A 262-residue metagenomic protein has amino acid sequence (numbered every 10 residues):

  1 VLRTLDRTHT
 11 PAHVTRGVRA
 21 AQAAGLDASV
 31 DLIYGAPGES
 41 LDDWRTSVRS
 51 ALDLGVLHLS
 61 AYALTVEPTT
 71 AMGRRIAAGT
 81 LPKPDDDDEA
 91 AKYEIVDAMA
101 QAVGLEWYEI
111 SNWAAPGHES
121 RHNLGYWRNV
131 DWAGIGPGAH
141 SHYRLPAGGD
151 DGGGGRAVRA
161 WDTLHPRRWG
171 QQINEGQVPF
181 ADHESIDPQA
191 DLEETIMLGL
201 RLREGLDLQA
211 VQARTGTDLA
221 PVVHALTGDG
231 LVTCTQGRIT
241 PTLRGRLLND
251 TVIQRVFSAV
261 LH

Functional and structural regions predicted by a protein language model:
V1-T215, L261: C-terminal scaffold of the Radical SAM
R214-G228: Short amphipathic alpha-helical interaction segments
T227-G237: A short, conserved structural fragment
R238-T242: Minor-groove-contacting beta-hairpin "wing" of winged helix-turn-helix DNA-binding domains
R244-H262: Short, amphipathic alpha-helical interaction segments positioned at domain boundaries
